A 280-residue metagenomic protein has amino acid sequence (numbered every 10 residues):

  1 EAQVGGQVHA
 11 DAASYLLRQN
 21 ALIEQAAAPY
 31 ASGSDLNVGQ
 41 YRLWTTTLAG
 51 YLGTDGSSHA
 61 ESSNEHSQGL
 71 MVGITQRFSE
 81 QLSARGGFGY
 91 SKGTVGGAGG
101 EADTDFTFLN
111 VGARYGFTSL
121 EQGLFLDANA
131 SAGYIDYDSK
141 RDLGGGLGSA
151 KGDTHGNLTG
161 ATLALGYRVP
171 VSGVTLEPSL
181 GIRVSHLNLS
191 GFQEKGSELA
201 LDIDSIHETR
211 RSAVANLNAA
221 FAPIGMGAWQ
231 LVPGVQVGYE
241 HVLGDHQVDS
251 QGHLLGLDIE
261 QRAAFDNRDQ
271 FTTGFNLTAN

Functional and structural regions predicted by a protein language model:
E1-R168: Outer membrane beta-barrel translocator domains of Type V secretion systems
Y41, Q68-L70, A161, S172 (+4 more regions): Structural beta-strand/beta-sheet cores of well-ordered domains, especially the beta-sheet scaffolds that support
T45-Y51, G86-K92, A128-Y134, A161 (+5 more regions): Transmembrane beta-barrel strands of outer-membrane/channel proteins
S57, A98-G100, D138-D142, N188-G196 (+1 more regions): Outer-membrane beta-barrel and related beta-rich outer-membrane complex signature in Gram-negative bacteria
L70-Q76, V111-F117, A161-Y167, L180-V184 (+3 more regions): Residues on the lipid-exposed face of transmembrane beta-strands in outer-membrane beta-barrel proteins
E101, N110-V111, S197-N280: Outer membrane beta-barrel transmembrane domains
Y115, L126, A130-D138, Y167-P170 (+5 more regions): Membrane-insertion modules used to breach or fuse lipid bilayers
G144-A150, K195-I203: Short helix/strand-bridging catalytic loops that position acidic/His residues to coordinate divalent metals and engage
